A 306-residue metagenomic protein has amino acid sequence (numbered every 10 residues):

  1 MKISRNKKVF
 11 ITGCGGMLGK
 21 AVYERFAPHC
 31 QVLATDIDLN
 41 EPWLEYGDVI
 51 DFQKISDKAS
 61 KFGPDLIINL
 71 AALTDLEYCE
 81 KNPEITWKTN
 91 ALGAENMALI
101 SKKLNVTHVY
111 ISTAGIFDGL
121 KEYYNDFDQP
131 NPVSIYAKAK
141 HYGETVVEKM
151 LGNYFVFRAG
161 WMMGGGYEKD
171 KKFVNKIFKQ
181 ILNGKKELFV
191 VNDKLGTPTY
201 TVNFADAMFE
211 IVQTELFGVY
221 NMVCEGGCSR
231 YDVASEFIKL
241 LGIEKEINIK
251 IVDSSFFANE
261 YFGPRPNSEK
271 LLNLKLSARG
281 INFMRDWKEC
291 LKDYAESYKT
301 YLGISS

Functional and structural regions predicted by a protein language model:
I3-P28: N-terminal Rossmann NAD(P)H-binding glycine-rich loop of SDR-like oxidoreductase domains
I37-D51: Rossmann-fold cofactor-recognition segment
V49-T89: NAD(P)H-binding glycine-rich loop region in Rossmannoid oxidoreductase-like domains and their noncatalytic homologs
I67, K81-V109: NAD(P)-cofactor binding segment of oxidoreductase domains
K88, L92-N96, K103, I116-F157 (+2 more regions): Catalytic helix-loop patch of NAD(P)-dependent Rossmann-fold dehydrogenases
T145-G196, V202-N203, F209: NAD(P)-dependent short-chain dehydrogenase/reductase
A207, T214-Y261, Y298, L302-S306: Mid/C-terminal beta-alpha module of Rossmann-like enzyme folds, strongest in SDR-family dehydrogenases/epimerases
S277, D286-S306: Amphipathic terminal alpha-helices
